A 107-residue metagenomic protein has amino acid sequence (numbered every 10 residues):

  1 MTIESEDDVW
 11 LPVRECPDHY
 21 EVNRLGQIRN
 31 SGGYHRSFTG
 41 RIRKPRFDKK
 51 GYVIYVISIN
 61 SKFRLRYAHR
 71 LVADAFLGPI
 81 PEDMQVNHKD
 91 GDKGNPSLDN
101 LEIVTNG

Functional and structural regions predicted by a protein language model:
M1-V86, D90-G107: Conserved recognition-core residues within compact binding domains
